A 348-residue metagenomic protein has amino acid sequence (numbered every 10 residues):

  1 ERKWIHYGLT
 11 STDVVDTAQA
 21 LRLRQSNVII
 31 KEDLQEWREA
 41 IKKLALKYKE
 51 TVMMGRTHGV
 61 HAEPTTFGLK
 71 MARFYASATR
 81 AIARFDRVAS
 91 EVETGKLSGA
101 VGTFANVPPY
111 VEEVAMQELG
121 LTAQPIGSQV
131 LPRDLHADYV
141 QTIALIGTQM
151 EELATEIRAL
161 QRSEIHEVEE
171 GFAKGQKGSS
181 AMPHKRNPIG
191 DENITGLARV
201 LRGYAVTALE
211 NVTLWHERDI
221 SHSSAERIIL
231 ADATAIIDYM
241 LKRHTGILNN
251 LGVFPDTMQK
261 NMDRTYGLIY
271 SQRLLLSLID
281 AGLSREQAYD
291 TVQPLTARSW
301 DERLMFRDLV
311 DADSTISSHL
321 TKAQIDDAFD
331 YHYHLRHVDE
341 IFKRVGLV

Functional and structural regions predicted by a protein language model:
E1-I5, R24-G55, M71-S90, V107-I126 (+4 more regions): Long, well-ordered alpha-helical segments
E1-S98, F104, P108-V114, A123 (+4 more regions): A helix-coil-helix interface module used to build multimeric assemblies and to scaffold catalytic/cofactor sites
D16, L23, N27, M71 (+5 more regions): Amphipathic alpha-helical coiled-coil segments and their boundaries
R22, L69, A137-L145, R273-A281: Short, well-ordered beta-strand elements within core beta-sheets of diverse protein domains
T103, E112, A123-V130, Q259 (+3 more regions): A structural signal for small-residue-enriched, beta-sheet-centric alpha/beta enzyme cores and oligomeric scaffold folds
T122-I143, I220, S224, L274: Amphipathic, heptad-repeat alpha-helical segments used for oligomerization and assembly
V130-L145, Q161, K174-I189: Loop-rich catalytic cores of soluble enzymes, especially ATP-dependent carboxylate-amine ligases and other
M182-V348: Glycine-rich cofactor/substrate-binding loops
